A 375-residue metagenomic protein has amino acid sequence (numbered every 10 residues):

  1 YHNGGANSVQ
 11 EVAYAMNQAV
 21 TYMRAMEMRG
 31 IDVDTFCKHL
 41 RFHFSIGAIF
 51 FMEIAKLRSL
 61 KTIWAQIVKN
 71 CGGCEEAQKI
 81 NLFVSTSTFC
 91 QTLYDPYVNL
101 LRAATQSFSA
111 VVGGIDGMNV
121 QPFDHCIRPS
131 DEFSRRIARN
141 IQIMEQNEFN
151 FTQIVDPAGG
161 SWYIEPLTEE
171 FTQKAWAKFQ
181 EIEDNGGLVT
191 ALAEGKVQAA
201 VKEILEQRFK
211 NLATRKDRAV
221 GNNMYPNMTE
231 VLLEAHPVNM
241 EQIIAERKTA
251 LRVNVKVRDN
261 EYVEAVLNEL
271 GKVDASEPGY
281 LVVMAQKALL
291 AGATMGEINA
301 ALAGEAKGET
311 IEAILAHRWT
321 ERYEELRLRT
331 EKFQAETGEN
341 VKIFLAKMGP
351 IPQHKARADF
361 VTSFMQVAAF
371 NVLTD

Functional and structural regions predicted by a protein language model:
Y1-S109, F123-R139: Helix-rich catalytic cores of soluble enzyme domains
G5-A13, G47-S59, S87-L100, R128-A138 (+5 more regions): Short glycine/threonine-rich loop-to-helix capping motif typified by GTGT followed within a few residues by an Asp-Pro
R24-D32, Q66-C74, Q106, A110 (+9 more regions): Conserved helix-loop functional segments at active or binding sites
L40-A48, P166, K342-K347: Short, hydrophobic beta-strand segments
W64, G113, I141, G160 (+2 more regions): Conserved, mostly hydrophobic/aromatic
G114-H125, F151-A158: Short acidic/histidine-rich active-site segments
E148-K202: Long, amphipathic alpha-helical stalk/connector segments used for oligomerization, subunit docking, or mechanical
A191-D375: C-terminal amphipathic alpha-helical interaction region
